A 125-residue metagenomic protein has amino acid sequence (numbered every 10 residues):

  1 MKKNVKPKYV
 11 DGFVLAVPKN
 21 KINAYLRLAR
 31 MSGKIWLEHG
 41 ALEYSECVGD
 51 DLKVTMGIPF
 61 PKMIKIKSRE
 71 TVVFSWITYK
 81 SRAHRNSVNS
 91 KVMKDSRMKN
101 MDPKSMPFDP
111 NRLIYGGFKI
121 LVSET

Functional and structural regions predicted by a protein language model:
M1-K6, L37, E43-S68, K94-T125: Glycine-rich beta-strand-turn "strand-cap" elements at beta-sheet edges
K3-R30: Long, hydrophobic N-terminal alpha-helical segment
N4-K8, G33-A41, F74-T78: A broad, low-specificity signal for short, low-complexity segments enriched in glycine/proline and polar/charged
V10-V17, M56-V92: Short, well-ordered beta-strand segments in beta-rich or mixed alpha/beta enzyme and ligand-binding folds
N23, A83-R85, S123: Residue-level signal for secondary-structure boundary sites
N23-M31, L37, A41-E43, E70: Positively charged, small/polar-rich N-terminal and surface patches that mediate targeting and assembly and bind
L26-S32, V88-S96: Short amphipathic alpha-helices in soluble, non-transmembrane regions that often serve as interface/regulatory elements
H39-V48, Y79-S81, S87-V88: Conserved long hydrophobic alpha-helices within structured protein cores
